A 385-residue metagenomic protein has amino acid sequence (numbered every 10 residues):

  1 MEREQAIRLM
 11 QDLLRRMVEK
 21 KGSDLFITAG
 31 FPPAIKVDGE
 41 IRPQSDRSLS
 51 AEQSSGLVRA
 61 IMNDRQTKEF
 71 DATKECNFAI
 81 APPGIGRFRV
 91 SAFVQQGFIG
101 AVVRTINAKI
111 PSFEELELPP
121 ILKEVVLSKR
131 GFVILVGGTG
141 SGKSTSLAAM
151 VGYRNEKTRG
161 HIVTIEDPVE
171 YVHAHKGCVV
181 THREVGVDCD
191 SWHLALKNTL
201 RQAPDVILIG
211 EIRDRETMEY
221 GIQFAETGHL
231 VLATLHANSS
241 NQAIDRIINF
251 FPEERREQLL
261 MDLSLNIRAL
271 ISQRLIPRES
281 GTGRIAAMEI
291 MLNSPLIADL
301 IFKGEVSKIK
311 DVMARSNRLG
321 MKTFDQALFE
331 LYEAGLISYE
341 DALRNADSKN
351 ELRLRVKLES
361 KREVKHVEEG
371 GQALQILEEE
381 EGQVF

Functional and structural regions predicted by a protein language model:
M1-F385: Short, flexible helix-loop junctions that flank or precede catalytic/ligand sites
